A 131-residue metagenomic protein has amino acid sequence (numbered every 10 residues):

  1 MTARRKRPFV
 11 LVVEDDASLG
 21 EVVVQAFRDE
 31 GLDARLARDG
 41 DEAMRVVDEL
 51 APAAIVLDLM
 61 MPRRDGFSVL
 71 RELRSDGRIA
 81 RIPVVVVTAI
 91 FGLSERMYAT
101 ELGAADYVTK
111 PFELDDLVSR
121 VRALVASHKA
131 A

Functional and structural regions predicted by a protein language model:
D16-R35, L124: Two-component/phosphorelay signaling modules centered on CheY-like receiver
G20, M61-R63, A80, G92: The feature encodes the CheY-like receiver
V24, S68, F91-V108: Alpha4 helix (beta4-alpha4-beta5 surface) of REC/receiver domains from two-component response regulators
D39-E42, A53, D65-R71, F91 (+1 more regions): Acidic catalytic/metal-coordinating carboxylates
R45, F67-A80: Short amphipathic alpha-helix used as the core "switch/output" element in two-component signaling
L50-V56: Active-site beta3 strand of CheY-like receiver
F112-R122: C-terminal output helix
